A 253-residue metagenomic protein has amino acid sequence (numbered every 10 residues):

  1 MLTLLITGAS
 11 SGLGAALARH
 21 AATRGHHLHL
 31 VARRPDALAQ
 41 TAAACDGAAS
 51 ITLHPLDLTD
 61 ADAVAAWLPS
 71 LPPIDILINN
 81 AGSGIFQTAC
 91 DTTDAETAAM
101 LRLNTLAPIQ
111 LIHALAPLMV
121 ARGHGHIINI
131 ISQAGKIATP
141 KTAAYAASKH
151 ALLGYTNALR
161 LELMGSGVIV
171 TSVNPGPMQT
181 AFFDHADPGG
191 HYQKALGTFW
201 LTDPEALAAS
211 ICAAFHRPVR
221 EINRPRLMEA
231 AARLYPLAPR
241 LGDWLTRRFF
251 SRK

Functional and structural regions predicted by a protein language model:
S10-S11: Conserved glycine-rich cofactor-binding loop
H26-Q40: Conserved glycine-rich Rossmann-like NAD(P)H-binding loop of the short-chain dehydrogenase/reductase
A81-I85: Conserved NAD(P)H cofactor-binding loop of Rossmann-fold oxidoreductase domains
T88-A99: Substrate-binding pocket helix/loop in short-chain dehydrogenase/reductase
I112, S148: Active-site helix of classical SDR
S132: Residue(s) in the substrate-gating loop at a strand-loop-helix junction that position the organic substrate next
G165-R226: SDR active-site lid
